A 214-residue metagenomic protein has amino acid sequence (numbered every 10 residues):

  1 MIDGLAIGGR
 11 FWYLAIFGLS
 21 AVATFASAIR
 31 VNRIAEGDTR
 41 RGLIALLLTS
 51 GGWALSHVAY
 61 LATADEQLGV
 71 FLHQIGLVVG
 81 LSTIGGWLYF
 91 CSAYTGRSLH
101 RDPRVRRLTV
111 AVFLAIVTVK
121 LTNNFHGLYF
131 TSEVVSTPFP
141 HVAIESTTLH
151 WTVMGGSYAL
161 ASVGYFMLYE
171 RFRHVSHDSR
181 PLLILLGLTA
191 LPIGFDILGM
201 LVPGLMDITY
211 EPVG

Functional and structural regions predicted by a protein language model:
M1-I7, S132-T148: Juxtamembrane membrane-water interface segments that cap and precede transmembrane helices
I7-T24, R33-G127, T148-Y158, I208-V213: Individual alpha-helical transmembrane segments in multi-pass integral membrane proteins
Y13, A28, F139-H141: Low-complexity, intrinsically disordered short peptide segments enriched in small/polar/basic residues
F17, T24-R30, I44, A54-A59 (+3 more regions): Interfacial "cap-and-anchor" motif at the non-cytosolic start of specific transmembrane alpha-helices
I29-D38, Y94-D102, F166-P181: Juxtamembrane membrane-water interface segments of multi-pass membrane proteins, especially cytoplasmic-side
Q74, V135, S146-T152, A161-F166 (+1 more regions): Hydrophobic transmembrane helical bundles of polytopic secretory-pathway membrane proteins
